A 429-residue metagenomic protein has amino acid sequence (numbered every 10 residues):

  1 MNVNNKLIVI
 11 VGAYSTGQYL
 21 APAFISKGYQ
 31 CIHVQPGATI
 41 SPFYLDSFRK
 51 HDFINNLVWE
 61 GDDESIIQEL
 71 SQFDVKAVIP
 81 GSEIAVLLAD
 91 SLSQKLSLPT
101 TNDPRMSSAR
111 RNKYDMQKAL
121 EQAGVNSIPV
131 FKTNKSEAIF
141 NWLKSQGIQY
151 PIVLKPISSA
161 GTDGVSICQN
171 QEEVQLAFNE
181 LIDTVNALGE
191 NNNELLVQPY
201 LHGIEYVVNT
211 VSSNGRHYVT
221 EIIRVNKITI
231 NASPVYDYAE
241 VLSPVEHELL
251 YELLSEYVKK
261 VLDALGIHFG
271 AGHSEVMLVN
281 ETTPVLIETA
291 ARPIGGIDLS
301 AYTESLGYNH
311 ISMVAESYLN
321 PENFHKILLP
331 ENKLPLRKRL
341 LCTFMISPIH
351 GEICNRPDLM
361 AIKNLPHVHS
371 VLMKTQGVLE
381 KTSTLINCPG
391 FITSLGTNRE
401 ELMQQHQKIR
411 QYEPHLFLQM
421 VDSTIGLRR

Functional and structural regions predicted by a protein language model:
M1-M106, E137, P321-H325, K374-N387 (+1 more regions): ATP-binding N-terminal substructure of ATP-dependent carboxylate-amine bond-forming enzymes
Q94-G164, Q171: A conserved helix-loop-beta module that forms one wall/lid of the active-site cleft in ATP-utilizing catalytic domains
N126-I128, Q149-L154, C168-G203, S233-Y238 (+2 more regions): Conserved ATP-binding module of the ATP-grasp superfamily
T133, V165-N170, V211-S213, V279: Short beta-strand-to-turn element immediately C-terminal to the catalytic PLP-Schiff-base lysine in fold type I
P199-I267, A271, L278, A290-Y318: ATP-dependent carboxylate/phosphate-activation module, predominantly the ATP-grasp catalytic core and closely related
G272, I362-V378: A structural supersecondary motif
T282-P284: Conserved protein kinase catalytic/activation segment
N323-P366: A glycine-rich beta-turn/hairpin centered on an aromatic-Pro dipeptide
